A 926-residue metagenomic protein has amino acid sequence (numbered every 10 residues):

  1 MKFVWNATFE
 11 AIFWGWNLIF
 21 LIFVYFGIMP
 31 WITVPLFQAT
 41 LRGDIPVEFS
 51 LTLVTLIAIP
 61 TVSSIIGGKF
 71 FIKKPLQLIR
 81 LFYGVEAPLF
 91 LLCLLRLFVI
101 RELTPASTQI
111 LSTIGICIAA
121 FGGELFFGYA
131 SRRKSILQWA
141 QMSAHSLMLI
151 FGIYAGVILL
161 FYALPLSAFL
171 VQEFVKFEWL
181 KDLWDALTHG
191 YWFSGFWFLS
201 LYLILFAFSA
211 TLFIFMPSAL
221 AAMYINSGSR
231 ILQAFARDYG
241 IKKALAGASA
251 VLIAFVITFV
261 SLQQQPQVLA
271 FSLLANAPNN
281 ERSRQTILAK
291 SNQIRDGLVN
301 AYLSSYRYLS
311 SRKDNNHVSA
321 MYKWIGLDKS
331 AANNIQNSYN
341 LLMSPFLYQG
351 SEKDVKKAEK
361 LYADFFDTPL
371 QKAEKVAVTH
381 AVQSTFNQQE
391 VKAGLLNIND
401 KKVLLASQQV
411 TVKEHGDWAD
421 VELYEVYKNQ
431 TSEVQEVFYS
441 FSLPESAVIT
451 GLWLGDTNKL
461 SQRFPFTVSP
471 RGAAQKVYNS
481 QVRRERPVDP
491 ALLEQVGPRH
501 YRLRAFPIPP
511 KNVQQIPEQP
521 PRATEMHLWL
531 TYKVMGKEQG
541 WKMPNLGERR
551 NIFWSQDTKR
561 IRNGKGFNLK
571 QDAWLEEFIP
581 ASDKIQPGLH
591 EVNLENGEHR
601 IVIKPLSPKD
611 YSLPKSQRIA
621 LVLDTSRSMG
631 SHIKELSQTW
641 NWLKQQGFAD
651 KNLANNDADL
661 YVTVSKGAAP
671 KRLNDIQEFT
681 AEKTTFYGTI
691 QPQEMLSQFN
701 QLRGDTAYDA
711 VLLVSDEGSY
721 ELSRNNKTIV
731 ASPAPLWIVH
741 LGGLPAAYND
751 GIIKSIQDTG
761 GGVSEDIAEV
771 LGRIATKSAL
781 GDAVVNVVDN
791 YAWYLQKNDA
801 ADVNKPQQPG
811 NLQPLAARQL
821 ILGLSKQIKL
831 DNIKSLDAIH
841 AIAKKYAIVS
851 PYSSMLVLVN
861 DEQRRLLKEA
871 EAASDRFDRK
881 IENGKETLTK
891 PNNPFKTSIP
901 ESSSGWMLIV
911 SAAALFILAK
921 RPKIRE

Functional and structural regions predicted by a protein language model:
K2-L404, G455, K459-S461, V592 (+4 more regions): Pro/Ser/Thr/Gly-rich intrinsically disordered low-complexity regions
L370, E374-L396, S440-R484, F553-Q571: Solvent-exposed beta-hairpin/edge-strand motifs
L423-K428, Y439-F441, R504-P507, I516-Q539 (+4 more regions): Short, hydrophobic/aromatic-enriched beta-strand segments in well-ordered soluble domains
K428, E433-S446, K542-K559: Surface-exposed beta-strand/loop patches in extracellular or lumenal glycoproteins
G451-W453, N458-P544: A surface-exposed beta-strand-loop module
F567-A620, R627-Q638, Q645-Q646: Acidic, polar low-complexity linker/tail segments
S612-D675, M695, A710-V714: Von Willebrand factor
A668-V714, G718-E721, P745: Von Willebrand factor
